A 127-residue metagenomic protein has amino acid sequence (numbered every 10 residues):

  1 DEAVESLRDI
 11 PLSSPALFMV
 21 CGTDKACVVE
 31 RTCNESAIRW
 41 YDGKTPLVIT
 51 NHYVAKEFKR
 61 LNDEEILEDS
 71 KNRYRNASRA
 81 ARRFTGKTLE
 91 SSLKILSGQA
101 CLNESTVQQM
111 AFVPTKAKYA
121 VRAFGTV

Functional and structural regions predicted by a protein language model:
D1-V127: C-terminal, well-structured catalytic/ligand-binding subdomain of enzymes
